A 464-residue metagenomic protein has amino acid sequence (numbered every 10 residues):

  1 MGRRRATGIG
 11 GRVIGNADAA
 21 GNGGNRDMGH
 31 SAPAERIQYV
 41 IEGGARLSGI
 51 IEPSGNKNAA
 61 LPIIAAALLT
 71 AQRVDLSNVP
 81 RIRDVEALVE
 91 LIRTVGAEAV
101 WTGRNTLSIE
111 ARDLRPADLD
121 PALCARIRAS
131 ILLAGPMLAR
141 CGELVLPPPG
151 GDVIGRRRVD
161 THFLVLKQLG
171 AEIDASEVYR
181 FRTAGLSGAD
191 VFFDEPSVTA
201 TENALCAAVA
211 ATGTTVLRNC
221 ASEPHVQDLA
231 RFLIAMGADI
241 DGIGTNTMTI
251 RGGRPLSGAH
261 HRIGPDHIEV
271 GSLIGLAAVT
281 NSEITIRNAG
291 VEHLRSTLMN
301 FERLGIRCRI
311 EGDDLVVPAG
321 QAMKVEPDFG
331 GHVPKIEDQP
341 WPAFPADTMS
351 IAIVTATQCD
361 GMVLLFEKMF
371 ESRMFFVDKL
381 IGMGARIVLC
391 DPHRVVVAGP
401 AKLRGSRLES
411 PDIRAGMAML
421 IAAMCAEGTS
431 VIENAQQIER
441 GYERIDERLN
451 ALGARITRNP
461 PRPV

Functional and structural regions predicted by a protein language model:
G2-R5, I9-V464: Structural preference for solvent-exposed beta-strand-turn elements and adjacent flexible terminal/loop segments within
